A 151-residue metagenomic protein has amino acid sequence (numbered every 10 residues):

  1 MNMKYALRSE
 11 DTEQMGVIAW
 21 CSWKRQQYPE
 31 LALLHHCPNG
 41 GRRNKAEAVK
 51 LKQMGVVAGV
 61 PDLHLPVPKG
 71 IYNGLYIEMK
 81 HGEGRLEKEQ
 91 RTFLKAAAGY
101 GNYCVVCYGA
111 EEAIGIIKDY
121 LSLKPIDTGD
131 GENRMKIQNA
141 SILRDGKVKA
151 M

Functional and structural regions predicted by a protein language model:
M1-M151: Catalytic phosphate/metal-binding cores of nucleic-acid and nucleotide-processing enzymes, i.e., regions that mediate
